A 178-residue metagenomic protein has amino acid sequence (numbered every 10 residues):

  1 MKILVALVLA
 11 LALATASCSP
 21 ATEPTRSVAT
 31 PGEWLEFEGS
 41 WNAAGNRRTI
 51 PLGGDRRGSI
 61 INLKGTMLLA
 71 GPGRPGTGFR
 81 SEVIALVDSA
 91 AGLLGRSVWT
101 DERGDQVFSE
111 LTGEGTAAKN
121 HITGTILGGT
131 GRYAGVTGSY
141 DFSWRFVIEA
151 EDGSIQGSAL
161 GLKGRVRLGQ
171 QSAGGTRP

Functional and structural regions predicted by a protein language model:
K2-V8: Sec-dependent signal peptide recognition, specifically the positively charged N-region followed immediately by
A14-S17: C-terminal motif of bacterial Sec signal peptides marking the signal peptidase cleavage site
P20-P178: Beta-strand-enriched cores of mature, soluble protein domains
